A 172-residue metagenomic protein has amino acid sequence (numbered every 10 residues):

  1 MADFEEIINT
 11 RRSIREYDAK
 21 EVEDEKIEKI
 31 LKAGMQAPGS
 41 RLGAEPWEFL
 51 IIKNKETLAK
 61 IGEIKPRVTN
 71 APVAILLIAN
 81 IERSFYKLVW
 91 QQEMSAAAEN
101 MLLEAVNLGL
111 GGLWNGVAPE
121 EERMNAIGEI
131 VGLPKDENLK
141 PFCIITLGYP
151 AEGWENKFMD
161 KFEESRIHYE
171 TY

Functional and structural regions predicted by a protein language model:
M1-Y172: Acidic, surface-exposed loops and disordered segments
